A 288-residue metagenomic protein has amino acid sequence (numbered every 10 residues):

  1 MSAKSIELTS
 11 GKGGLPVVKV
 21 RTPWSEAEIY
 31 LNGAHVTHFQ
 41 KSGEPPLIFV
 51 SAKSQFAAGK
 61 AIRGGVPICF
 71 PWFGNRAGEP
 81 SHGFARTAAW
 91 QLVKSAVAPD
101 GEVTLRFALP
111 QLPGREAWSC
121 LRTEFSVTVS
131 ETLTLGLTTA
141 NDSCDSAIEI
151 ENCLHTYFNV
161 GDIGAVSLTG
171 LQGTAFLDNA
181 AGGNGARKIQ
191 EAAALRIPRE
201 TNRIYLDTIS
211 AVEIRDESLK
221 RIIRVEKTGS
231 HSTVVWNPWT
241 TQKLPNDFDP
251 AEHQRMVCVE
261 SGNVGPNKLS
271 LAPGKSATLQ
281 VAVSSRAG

Functional and structural regions predicted by a protein language model:
M1-R63, S210-S230, P273-G288: Beta-strand-rich N-terminal accessory domains
I29, L137-C144, S285: Asparagine-centered strand-capping/turn motif at beta-strand->loop junctions
H38-Q40, D145-N152: Short, hydrophobic/aromatic beta-strand segments
A58, E124-S126, P266-L271: Beta-strand-rich interaction surfaces with strong enrichment in secreted/lumenal proteins
C69, D216-V257: Glycine-rich active-site loops that engage anionic ligands at enzyme catalytic sites
P80-S130: Extended, loop-rich substrate-binding clefts of extracytoplasmic carbohydrate-active enzymes
D145-E149, Y157-S232: Active-site/ligand-binding surface loops and adjacent short beta/alpha elements that line catalytic pockets across
R255-G265: Short, structured beta-strand/loop micro-motifs enriched in basic residues and often containing a Trp
